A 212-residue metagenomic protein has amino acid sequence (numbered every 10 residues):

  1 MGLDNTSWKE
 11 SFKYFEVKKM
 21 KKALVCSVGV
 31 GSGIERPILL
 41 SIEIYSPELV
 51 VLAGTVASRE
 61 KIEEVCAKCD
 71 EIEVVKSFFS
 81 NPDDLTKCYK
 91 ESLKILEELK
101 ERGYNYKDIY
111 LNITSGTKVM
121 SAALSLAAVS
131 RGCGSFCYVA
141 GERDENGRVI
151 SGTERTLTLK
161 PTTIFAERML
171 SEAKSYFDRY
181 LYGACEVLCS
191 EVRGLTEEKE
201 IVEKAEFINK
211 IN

Functional and structural regions predicted by a protein language model:
M1-Y110, A122-N212: Long, low-complexity, Lys/Arg-enriched
I113-S115: Intrinsically disordered, low-complexity N-terminal tails
